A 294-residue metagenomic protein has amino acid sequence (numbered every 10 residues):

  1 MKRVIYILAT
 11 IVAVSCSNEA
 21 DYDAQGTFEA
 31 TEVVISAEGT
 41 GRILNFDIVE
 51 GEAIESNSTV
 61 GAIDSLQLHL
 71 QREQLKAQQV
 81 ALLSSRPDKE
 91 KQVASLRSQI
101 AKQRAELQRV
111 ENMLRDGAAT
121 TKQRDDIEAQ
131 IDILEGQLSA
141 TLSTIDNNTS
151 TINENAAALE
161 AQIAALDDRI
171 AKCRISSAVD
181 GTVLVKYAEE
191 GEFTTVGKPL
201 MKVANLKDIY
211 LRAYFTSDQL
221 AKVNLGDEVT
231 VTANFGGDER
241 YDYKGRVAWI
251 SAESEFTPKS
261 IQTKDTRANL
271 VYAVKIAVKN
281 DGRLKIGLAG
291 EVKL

Functional and structural regions predicted by a protein language model:
M1-V4: Positively charged n-region of N-terminal signal peptides that target proteins for export
V12-S15: C-terminal motif of bacterial Sec signal peptides marking the signal peptidase cleavage site
D21-D23, L70-S85, K91, S98 (+1 more regions): Extended amphipathic alpha-helical segments
D21-S85, D116, K122, V185-E189 (+4 more regions): Long, amphipathic coiled-coil "stalk"/hairpin helices in large membrane-associated assemblies
T27, L44-V49, I54-T59, A165-R169 (+3 more regions): Surface-exposed patches in structured soluble domains
Q103-I133, Q137-A140: Charged heptad-repeat coiled-coil "stalk" segments of single-pass membrane proteins that scaffold or bridge
D180, Y187, D208, D218-P258 (+1 more regions): Beta-strand/loop subdomains of soluble extracytoplasmic proteins
K202-N205, L225-F235, T266-K279, R283-L294: A short, hydrophobic beta-strand micro-motif
